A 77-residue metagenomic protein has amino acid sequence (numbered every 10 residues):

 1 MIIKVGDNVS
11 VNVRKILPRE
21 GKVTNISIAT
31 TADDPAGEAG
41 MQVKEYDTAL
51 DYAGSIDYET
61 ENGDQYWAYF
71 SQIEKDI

Functional and structural regions predicted by a protein language model:
M1-I2, G37-L50: Short linear motifs in intrinsically disordered
M1-R14, K22-T24: Short coil-to-beta transition motif at edge beta-strands of beta-rich domains
K4-V5, I26, A32-D33, L50 (+2 more regions): Serine/threonine-rich, low-complexity intrinsically disordered segments
R14-K15, T48: Short polar/acidic secondary-structure junctions
K15-L17, N62: Short loop/turn positions at the edges of beta-strands in beta-sheet-rich folds
P18-A32, G40-V43: Short beta-strand-centered aromatic/proline hotspots
Y46-I77: Intrinsically disordered, low-complexity, charged/polar segments
